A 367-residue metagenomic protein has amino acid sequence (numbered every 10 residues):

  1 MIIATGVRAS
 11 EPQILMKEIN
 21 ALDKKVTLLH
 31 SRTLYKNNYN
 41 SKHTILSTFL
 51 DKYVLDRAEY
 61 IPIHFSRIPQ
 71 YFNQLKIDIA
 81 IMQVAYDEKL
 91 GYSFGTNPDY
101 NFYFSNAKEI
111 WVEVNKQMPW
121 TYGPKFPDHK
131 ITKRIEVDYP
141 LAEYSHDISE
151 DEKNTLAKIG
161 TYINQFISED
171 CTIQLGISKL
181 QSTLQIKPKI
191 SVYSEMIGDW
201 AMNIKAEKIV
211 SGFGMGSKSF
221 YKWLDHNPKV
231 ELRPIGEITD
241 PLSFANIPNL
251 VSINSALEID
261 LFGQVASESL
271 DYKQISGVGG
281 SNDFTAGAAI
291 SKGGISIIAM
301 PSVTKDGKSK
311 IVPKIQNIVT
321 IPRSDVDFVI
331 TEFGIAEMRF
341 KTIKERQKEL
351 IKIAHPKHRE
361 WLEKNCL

Functional and structural regions predicted by a protein language model:
M1-L367: Conserved alpha/beta enzyme-core scaffold
